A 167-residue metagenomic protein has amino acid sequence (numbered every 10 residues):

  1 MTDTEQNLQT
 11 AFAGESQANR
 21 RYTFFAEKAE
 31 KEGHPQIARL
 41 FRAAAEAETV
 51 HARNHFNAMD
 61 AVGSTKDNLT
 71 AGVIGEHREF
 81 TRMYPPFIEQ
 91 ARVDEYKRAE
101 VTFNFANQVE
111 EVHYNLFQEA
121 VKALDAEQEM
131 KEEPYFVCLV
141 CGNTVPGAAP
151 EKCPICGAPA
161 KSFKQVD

Functional and structural regions predicted by a protein language model:
M1-D167: Non-heme di-metal
